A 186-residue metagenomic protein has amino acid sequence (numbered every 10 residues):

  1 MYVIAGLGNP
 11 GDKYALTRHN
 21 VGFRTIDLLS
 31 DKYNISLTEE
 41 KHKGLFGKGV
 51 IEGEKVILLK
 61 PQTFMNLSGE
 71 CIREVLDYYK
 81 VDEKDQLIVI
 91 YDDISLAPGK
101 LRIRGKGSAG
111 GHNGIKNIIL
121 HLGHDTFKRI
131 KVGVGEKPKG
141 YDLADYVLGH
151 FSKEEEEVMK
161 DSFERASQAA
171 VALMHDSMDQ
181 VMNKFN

Functional and structural regions predicted by a protein language model:
Y2-G105, K116-I130, K137-D142, G149 (+1 more regions): Nucleotide and nucleotide-moiety/phosphate-recognizing core
S108: Short glycine/threonine-rich catalytic loop with a Thr-x-Gly-x-Asp
G111-G114: Hydrophobic alpha-helical segments within soluble ligand-binding/sensing domains
